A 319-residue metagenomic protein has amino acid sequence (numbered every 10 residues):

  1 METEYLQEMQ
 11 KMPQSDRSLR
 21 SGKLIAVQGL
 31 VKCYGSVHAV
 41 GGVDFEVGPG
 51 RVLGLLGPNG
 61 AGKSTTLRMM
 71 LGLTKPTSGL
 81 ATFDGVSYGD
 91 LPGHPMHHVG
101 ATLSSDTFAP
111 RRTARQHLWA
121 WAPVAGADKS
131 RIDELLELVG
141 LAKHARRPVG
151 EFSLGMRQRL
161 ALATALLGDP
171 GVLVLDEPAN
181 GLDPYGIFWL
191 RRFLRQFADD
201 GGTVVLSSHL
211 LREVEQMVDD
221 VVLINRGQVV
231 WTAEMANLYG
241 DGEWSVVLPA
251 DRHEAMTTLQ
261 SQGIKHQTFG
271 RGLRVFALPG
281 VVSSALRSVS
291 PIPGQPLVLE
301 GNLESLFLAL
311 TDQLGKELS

Functional and structural regions predicted by a protein language model:
M1, L6-M9, P13, S130 (+4 more regions): Intrinsically disordered, low-complexity regions enriched in polar/acidic and amide residues
M1-V31, Q313-S319: ABC-family P-loop ATPase nucleotide-binding domain
G22-I25, K32-R212, Q216-N225, W231: ABC transporter nucleotide-binding domains
L91, L238, L306: Residues that scaffold the ATP/ADP-binding catalytic core of kinase and kinase-like folds
A114, M235, E300-L303: Structural motif detector for alpha-helix initiation sites
L190-A277: ABC transporter nucleotide-binding domain
E243-S319: Short, charged/small-residue-rich alpha-helical element at the C-terminal edge of ABC transporter nucleotide-binding
